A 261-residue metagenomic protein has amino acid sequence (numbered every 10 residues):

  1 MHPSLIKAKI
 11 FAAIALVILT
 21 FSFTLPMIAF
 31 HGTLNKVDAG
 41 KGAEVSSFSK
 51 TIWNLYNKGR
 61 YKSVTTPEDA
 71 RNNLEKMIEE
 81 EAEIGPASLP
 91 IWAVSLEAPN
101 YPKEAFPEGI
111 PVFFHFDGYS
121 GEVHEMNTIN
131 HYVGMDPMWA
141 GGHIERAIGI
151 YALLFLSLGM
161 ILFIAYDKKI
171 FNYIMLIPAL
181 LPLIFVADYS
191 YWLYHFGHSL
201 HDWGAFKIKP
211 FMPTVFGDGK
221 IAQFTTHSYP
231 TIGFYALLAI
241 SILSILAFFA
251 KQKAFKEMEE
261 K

Functional and structural regions predicted by a protein language model:
M1-L34: Hydrophobic secretory-pathway targeting helix
H2-I6, A140, A165-K169, I221-T231: Juxtamembrane loop-transmembrane helix junctions in multi-pass integral membrane proteins, especially the extracellular
P3-L16, G159-F185: Interfacial segments of alpha-helical transmembrane regions
F21-T24, A179-Y189: Aromatic-anchored segments of alpha-helical transmembrane domains
T24-H143, S190-S228: Long, glycine/tryptophan/cysteine-rich extracytoplasmic
I144-A165, Y235-S244: Hydrophobic alpha-helical transmembrane segments
S199-L200, A239-K261: Cytosolic juxtamembrane helix at the C-terminal end of the final transmembrane segment
